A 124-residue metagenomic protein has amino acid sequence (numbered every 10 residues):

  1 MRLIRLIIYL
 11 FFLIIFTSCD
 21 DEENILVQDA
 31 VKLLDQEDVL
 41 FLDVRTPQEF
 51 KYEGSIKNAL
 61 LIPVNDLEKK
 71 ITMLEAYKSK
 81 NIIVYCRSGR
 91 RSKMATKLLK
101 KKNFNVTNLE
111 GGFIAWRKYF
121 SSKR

Functional and structural regions predicted by a protein language model:
R2-L6, F16-L33, V39, Q48-N81 (+1 more regions): Rhodanese-like catalytic fold shared by cysteine-dependent sulfurtransferases and DSP/PTP-type phosphatases
F41-D43: Structural scaffold elements adjacent to functional motifs in cytosolic proteins
Y85: Short, surface-exposed ligand- or partner-binding patches at beta-edge/loop junctions that are enriched in aromatics
